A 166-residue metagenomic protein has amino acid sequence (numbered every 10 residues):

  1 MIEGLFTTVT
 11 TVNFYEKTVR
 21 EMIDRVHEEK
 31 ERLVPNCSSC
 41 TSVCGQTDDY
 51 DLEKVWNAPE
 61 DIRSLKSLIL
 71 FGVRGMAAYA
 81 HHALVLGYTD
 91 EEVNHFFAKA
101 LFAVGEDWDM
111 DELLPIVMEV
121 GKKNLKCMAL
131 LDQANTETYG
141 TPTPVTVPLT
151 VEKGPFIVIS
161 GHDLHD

Functional and structural regions predicted by a protein language model:
M1-D166: Metallocofactor- and cofactor-centric catalytic cores in central/energy metabolism, strongly enriched
